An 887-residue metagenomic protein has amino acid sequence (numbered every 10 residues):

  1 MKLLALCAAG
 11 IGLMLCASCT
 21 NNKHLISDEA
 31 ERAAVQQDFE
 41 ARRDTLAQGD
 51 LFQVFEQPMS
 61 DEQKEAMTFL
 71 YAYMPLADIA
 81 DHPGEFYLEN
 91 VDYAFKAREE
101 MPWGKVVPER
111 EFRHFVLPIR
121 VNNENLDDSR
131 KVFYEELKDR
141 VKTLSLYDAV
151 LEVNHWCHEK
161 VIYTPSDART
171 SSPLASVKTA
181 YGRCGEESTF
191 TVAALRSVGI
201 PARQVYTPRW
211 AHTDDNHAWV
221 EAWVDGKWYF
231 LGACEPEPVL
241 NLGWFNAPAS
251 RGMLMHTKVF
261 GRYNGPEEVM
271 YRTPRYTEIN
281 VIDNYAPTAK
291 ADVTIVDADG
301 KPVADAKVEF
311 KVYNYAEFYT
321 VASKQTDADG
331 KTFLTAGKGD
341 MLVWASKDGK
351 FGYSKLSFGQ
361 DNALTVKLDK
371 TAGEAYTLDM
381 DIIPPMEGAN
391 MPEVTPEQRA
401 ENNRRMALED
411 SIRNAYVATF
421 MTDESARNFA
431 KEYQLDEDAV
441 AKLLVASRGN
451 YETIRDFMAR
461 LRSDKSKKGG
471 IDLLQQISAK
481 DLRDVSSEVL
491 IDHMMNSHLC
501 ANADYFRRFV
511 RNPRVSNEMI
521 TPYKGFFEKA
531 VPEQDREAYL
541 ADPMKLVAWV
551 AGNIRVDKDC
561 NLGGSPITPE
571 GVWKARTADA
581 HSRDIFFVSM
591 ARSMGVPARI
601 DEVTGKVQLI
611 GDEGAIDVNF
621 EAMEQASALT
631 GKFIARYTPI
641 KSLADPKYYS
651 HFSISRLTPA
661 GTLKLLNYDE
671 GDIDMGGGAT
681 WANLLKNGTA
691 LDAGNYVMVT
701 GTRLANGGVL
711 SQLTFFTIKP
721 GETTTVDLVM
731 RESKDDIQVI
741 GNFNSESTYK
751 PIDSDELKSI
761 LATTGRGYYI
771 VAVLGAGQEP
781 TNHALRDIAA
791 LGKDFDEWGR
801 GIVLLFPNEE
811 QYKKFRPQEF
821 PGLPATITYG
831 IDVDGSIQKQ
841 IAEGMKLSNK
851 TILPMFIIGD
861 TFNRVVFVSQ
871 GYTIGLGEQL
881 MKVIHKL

Functional and structural regions predicted by a protein language model:
N22, D139-L144, A149-H155, T164-L174 (+7 more regions): Hydrophobic/aromatic-rich core segments of domains that either
K23, S27-T179, D215, Q398-E401 (+2 more regions): Secondary-structure boundary elements
D225, K331-V343, K347-K350, L356-Q360 (+3 more regions): Short Pro-Gly-centered beta-turn/loop motif in secreted/extracellular proteins
A298-E317, K338-D340, D542, I640-G671: Short, ordered, surface-exposed loop/turn motifs in non-cytosolic proteins
N314-T335, A660-L685: Short, acidic Ser/Thr/Gly-rich low-complexity loop/linker segments typical of extracellular and cell-surface proteins
S759-I788, G801-L805: Short active-site neighborhood of thiol/selenol oxidoreductases, capturing the structured segment around
Q818-L853: Short, internal strand/loop/helix patches that form the active-site neighborhood or redox-interaction surface
I852-L887: Thiol-/selenol-based redox modules, centered on thioredoxin-like and closely related oxidoreductase domains
